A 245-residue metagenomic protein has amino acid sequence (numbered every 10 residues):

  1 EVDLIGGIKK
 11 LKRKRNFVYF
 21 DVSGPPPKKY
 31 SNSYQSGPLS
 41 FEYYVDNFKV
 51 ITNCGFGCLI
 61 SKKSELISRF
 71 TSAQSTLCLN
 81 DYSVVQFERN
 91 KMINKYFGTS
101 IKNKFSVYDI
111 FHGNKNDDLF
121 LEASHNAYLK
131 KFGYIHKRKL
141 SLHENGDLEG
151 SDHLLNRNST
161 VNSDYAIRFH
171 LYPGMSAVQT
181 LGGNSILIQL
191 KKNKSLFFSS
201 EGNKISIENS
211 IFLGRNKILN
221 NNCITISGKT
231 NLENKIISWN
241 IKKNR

Functional and structural regions predicted by a protein language model:
E1-V50: Carbohydrate-active enzyme catalytic cores, enriched for enzymes that act on polyanionic acidic polysaccharides
S23, G55-F56: Residue-level structural signal for beta-strand termini and adjacent loop
F56-R245: CBM-like, beta-strand-rich accessory domains located in the C-terminal region of large, secreted polysaccharide-active
